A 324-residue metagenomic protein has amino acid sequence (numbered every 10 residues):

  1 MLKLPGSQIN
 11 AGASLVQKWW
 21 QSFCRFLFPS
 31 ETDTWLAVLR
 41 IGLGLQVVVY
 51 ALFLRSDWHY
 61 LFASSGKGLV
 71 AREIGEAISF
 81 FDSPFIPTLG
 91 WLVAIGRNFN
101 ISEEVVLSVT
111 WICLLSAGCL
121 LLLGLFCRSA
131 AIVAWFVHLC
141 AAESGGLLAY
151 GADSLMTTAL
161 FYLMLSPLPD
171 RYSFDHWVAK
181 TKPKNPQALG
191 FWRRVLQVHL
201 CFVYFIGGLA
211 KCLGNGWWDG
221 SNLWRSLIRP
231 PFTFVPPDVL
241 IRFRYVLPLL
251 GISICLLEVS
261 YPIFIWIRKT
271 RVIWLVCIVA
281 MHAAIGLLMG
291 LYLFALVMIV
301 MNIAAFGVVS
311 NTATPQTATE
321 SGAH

Functional and structural regions predicted by a protein language model:
L2-H324: Alpha-helical membrane-anchoring segments
